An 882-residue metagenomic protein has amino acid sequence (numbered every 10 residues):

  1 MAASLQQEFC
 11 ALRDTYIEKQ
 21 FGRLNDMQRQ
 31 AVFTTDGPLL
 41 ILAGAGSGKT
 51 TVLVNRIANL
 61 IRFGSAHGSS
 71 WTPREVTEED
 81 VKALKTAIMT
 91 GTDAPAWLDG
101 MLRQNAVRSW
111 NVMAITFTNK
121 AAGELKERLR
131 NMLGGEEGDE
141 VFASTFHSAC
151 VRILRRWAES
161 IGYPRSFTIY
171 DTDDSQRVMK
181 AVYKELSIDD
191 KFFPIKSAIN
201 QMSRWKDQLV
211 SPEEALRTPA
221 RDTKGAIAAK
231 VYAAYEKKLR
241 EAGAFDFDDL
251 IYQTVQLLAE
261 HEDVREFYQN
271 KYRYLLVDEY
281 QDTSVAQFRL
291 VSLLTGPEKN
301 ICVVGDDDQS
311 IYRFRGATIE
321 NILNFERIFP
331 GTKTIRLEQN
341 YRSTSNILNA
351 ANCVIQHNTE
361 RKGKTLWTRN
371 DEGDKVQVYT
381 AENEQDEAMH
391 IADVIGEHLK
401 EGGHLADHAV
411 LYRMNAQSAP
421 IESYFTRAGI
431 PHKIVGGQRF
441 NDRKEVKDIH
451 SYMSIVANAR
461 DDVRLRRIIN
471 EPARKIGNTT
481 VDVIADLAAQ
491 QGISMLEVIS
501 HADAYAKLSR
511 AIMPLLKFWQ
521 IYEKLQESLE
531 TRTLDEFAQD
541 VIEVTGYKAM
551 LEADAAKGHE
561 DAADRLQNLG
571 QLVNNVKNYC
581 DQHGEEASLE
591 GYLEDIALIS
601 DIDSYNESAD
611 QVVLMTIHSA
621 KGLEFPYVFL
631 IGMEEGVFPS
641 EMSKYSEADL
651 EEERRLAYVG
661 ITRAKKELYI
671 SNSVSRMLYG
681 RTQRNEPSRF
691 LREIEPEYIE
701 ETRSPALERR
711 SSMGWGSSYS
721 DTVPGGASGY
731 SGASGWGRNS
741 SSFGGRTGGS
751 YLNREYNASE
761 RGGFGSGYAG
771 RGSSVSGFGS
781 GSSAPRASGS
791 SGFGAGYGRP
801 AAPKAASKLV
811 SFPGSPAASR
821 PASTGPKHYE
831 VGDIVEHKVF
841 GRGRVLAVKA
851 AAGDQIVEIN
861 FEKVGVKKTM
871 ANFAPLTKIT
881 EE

Functional and structural regions predicted by a protein language model:
M1-P164, I169, E266, E320 (+1 more regions): P-loop NTPase Walker
R23, S70, D80, I88-W97 (+5 more regions): Conserved helicase/translocase P-loop NTPase motor core
F33, G37, Q104-S109, Q256-L275 (+1 more regions): Short basic/glycine-enriched coil/helix segment immediately N-terminal to the Walker B
T35, F117, E137-V141, A158-D249 (+4 more regions): ATP-hydrolysis module of ASCE/P-loop NTPase motor domains, specifically the Walker B Asp-Glu catalytic pair
S47, Q281-E360, K364-R369, D486-A489 (+1 more regions): Conserved helicase motor core of SF1/SF2 NTP-dependent helicases
T50-L53, G68, T77, A87-R103 (+7 more regions): Helicase P-loop NTPase motor core
R217-R221, H404, S418-I430, R443 (+4 more regions): Conserved helicase C-terminal RecA-like lobe
M633-G865, F873-E882: C-terminal accessory regions
